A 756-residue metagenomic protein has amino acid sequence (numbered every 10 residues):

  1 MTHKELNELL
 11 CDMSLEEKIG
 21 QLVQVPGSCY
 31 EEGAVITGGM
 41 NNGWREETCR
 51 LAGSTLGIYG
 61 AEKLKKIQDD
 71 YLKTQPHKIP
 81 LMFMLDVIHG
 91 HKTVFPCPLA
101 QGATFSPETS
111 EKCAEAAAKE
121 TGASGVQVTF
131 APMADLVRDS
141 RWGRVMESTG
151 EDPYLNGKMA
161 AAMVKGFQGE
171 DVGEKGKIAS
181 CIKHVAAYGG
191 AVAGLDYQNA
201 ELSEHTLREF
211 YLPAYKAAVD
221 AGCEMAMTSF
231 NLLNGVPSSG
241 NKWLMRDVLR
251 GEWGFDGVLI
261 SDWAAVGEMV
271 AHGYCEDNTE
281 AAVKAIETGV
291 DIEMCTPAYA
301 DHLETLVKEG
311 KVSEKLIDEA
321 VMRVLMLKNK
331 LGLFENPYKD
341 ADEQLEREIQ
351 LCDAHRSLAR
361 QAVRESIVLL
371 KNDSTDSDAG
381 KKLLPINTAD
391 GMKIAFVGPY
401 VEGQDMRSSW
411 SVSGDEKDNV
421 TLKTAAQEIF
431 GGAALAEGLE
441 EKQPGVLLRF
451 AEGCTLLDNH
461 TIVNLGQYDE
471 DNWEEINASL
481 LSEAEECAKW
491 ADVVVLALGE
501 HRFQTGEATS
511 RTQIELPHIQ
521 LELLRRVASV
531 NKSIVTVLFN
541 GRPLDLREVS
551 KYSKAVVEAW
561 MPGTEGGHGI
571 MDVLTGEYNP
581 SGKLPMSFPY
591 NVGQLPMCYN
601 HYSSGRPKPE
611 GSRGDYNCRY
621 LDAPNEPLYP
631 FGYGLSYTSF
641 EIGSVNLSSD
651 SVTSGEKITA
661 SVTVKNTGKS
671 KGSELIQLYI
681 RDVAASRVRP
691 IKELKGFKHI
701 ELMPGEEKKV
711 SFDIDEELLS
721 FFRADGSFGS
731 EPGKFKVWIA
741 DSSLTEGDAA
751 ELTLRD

Functional and structural regions predicted by a protein language model:
M1-R723, G729-T745, L752-D756: Glycoside hydrolase catalytic-domain context in secreted enzymes
